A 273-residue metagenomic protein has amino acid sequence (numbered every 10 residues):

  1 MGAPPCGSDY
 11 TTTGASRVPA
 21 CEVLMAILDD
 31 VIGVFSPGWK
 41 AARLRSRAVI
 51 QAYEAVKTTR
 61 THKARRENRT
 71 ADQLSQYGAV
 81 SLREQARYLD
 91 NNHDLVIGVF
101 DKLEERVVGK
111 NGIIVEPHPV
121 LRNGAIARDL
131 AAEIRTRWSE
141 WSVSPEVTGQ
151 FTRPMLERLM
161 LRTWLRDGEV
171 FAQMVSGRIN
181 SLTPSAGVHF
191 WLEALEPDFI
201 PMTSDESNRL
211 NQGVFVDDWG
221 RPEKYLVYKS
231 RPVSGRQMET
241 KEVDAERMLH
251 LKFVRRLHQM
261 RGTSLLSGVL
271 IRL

Functional and structural regions predicted by a protein language model:
D9-L24: Short, Lys/Arg-enriched N-terminal segments with co-localized hydrophobic residues within the first ~10-30 amino acids
T11-G14, D94, L103, I113 (+8 more regions): Intrinsic disorder/low-complexity detector
A15, V31, N111-G112, G124 (+1 more regions): Intrinsic-disorder/low-complexity loop/linker signature
C21-G98, R153-P154, M160-L273: Structured, contiguous alpha/beta core segments that scaffold functional sites
V99-R178: An N-terminal, globular interaction/scaffold subdomain
